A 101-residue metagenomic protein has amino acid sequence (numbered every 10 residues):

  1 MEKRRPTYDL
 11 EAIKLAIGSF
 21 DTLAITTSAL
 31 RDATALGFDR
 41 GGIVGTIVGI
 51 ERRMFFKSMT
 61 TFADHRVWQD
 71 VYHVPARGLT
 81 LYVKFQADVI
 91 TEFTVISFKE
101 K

Functional and structural regions predicted by a protein language model:
M1-K101: Ribonuclease/tRNase effector modules and their secretory precursors
